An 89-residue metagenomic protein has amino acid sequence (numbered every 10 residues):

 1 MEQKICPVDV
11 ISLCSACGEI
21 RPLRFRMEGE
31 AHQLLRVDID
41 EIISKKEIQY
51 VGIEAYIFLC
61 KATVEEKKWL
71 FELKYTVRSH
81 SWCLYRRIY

Functional and structural regions predicted by a protein language model:
M1-Y89: Cysteine-centric segments in proteins
